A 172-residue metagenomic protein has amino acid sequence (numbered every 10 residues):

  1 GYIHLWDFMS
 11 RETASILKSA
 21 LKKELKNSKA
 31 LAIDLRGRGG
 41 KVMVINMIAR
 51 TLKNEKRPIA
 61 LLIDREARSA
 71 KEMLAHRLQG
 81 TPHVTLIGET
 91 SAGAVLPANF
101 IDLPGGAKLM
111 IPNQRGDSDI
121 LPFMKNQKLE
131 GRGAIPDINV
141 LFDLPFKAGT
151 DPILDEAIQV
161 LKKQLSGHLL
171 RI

Functional and structural regions predicted by a protein language model:
G1-K108, F146, K162-Q164: Cleft-lining beta-strand/loop regions that shape enzyme active-site pockets
D7, D34, D64, D102 (+5 more regions): Acidic-enriched, low-complexity/disordered segments with a strong bias for Aspartate over Glutamate
A32, A60, L86, N113-G116 (+2 more regions): Functionally constrained cores in energy, signaling, and assembly domains
K71, P122, G131, D151-L154 (+1 more regions): Alpha-helix initiation and N-capping motif
L78, N126, A157: Hydrophobic, well-ordered secondary-structure elements that form the walls of internal hydrophobic environments
T90-G133, I138: C-terminal regions of proteins
P136-R171: Low-complexity, Gly/Ser/Thr/Pro-rich intrinsically disordered linker/tail segments
